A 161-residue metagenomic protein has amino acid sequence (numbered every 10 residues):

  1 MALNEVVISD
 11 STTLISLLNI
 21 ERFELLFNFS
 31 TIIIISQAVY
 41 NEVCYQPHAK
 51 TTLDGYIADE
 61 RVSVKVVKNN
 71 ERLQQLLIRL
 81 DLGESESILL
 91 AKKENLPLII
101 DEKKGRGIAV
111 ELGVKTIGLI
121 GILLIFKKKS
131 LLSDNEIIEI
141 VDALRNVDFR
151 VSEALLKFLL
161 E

Functional and structural regions predicted by a protein language model:
A2-L96, K103, V114, V141 (+2 more regions): Active-site-proximal, substrate-binding regions of enzyme catalytic domains and RNA-binding/basic surfaces
E21, G83, G118-G121, S130: Glycine-centered flexibility sites
N41-V43, R106-I108, L123-I125: Short gly/pro/ser/thr-enriched loop/turn and capping motifs at secondary-structure boundaries
L98, L112, S130-S133: Short capping loops/turns at secondary-structure boundaries
G107, E111-I117: A short alpha->loop->secondary-structure connector
I120-E161: Hydrophobic alpha-helical interaction segments
